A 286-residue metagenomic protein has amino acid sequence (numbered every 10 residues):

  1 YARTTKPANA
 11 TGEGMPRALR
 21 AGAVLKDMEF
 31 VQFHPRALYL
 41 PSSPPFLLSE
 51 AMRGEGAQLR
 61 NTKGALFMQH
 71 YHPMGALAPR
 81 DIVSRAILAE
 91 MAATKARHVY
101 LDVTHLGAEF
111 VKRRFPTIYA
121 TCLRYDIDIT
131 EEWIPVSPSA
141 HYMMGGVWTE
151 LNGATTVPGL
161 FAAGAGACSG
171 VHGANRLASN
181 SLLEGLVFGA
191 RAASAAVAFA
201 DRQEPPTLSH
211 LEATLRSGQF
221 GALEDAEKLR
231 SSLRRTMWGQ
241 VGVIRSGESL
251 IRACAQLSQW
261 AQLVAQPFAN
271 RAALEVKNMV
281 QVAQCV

Functional and structural regions predicted by a protein language model:
Y1-R3: Flavin (primarily FAD) binding-site architecture
T5-K6, F30-F33, G166: Short, ordered loop/turn segments at secondary-structure junctions
K6-L19, L25: Thiamine diphosphate
R17, A23-I134, L186, A195-D201: An anion/pyrophosphate-binding glycine-rich loop and adjacent beta-alpha core in soluble alpha-beta enzymes
K63-A76, I87-E90, Y142-M144, W148-A162 (+1 more regions): Glycine- and aromatic-enriched mobile tails/lids
P116-F161: FAD/FMN-dependent oxidoreductases across multiple families
